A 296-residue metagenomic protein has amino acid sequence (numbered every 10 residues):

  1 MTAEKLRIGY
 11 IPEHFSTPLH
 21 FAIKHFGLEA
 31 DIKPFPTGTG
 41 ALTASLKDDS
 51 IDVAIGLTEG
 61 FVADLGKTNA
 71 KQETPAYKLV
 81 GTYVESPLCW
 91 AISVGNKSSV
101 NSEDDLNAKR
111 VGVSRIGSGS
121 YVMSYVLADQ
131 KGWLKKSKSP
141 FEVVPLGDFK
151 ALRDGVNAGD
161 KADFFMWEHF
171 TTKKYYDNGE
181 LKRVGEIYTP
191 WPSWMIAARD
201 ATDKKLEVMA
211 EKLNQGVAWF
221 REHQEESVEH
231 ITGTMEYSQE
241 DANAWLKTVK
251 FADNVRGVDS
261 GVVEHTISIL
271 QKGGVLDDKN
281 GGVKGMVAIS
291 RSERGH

Functional and structural regions predicted by a protein language model:
M1-A3, H296: Eukaryotic N-terminal targeting leaders
A3-V144, D163-H169, R183-V184, Y188: Short, glycine-/small- and polar/acidic-enriched structural segments that line small-molecule recognition paths
H20, F61-V62, S93, Y125 (+4 more regions): Predominant activation on well-ordered alpha-helical scaffold segments within soluble catalytic domains
S45, D64, K109, L127-K131 (+5 more regions): Structured segments of extracytoplasmic/periplasmic soluble domains in secreted or envelope-associated proteins
E59, L146-G233: Pocket-lining segment of extracytoplasmic ligand-binding domains
K97-N101, D200, K204, V255: Proline/Glycine/Serine-rich low-complexity intrinsically disordered segments that serve as flexible stalks/linkers
D203-D277: Secondary-structure end/capping motifs
Q271-H296: Conserved C-terminal helix/tail region of periplasmic/extracytoplasmic solute-binding proteins
